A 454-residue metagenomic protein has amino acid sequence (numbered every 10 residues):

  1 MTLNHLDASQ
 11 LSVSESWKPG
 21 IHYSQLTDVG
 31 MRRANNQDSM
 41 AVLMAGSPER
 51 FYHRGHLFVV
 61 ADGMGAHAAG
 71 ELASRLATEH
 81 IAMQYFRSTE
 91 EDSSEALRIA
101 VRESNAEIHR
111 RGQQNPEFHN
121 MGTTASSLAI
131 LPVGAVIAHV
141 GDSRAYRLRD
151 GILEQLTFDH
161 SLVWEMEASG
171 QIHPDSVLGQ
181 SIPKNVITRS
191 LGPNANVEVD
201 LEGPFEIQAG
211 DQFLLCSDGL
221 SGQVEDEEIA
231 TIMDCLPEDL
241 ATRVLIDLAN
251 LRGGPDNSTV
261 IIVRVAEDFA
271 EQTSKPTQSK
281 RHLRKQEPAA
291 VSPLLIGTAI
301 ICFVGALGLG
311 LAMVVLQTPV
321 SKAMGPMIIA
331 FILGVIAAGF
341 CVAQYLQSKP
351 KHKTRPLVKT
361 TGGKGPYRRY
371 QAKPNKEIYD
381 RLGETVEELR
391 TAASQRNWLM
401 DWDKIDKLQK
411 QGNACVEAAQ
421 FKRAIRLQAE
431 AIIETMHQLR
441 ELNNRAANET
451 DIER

Functional and structural regions predicted by a protein language model:
M1-Q395, L399-Q411, K422-R454: PP2C/PPM-type serine/threonine phosphatase catalytic domain
